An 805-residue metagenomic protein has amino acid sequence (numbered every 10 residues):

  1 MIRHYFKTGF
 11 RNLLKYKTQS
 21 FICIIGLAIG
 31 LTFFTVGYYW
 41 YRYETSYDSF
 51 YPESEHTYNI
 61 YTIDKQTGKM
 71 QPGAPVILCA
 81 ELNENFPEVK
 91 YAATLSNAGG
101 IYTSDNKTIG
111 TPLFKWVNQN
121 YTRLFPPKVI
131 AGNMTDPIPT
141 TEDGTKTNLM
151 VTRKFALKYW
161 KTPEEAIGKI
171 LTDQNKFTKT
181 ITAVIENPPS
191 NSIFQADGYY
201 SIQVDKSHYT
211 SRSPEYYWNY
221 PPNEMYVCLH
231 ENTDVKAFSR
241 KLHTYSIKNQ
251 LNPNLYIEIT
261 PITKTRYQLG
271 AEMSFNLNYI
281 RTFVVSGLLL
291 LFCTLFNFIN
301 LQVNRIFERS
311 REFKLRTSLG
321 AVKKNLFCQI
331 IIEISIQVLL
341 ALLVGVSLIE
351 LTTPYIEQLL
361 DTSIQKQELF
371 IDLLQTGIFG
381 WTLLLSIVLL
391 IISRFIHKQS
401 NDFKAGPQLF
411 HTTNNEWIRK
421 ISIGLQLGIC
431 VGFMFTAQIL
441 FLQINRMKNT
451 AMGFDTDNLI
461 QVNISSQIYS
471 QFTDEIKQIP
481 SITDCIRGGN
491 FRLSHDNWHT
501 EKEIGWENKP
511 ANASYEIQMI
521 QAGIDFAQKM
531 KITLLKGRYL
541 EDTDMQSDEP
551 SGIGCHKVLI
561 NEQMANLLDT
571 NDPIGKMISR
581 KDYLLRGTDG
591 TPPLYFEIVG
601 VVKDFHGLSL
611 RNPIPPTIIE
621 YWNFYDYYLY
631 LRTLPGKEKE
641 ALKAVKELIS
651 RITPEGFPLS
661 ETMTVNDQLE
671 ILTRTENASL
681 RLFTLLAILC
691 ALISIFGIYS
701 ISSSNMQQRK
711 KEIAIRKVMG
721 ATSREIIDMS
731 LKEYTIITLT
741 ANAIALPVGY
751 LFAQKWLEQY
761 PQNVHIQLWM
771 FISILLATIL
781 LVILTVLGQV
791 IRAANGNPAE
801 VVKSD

Functional and structural regions predicted by a protein language model:
R3-F6, R11, K15, Q19 (+10 more regions): Membrane-helix entry/capping segments
F6-L14, T18, I22, G26 (+4 more regions): Intracellular coupling helices
L13, C23, E44, I60 (+28 more regions): Generic structural signal for small/hydrophobic residues in well-ordered secondary structure, especially within
K15-R42, N276-R311, L339, I418-Q443 (+3 more regions): Hydrophobic alpha-helical transmembrane segments of multi-pass inner-membrane transport and secretion
T32, V36, E258, I334-D402 (+2 more regions): Small-residue-rich transmembrane alpha-helices
G37-I101, K115, G144, P214-H230 (+8 more regions): Membrane-proximal extracellular/periplasmic loop immediately following the first transmembrane helix
N118-T135, L149-F275, D474, Q478-L672: Mid-to-C-terminal secondary-structure elements that act as membrane-proximal/extracytoplasmic interface segments
P616, Y627-Y630, A641-P654, L659-T662 (+1 more regions): In a subset of proteins, long, contiguous C-terminal domains/tails are tracked
